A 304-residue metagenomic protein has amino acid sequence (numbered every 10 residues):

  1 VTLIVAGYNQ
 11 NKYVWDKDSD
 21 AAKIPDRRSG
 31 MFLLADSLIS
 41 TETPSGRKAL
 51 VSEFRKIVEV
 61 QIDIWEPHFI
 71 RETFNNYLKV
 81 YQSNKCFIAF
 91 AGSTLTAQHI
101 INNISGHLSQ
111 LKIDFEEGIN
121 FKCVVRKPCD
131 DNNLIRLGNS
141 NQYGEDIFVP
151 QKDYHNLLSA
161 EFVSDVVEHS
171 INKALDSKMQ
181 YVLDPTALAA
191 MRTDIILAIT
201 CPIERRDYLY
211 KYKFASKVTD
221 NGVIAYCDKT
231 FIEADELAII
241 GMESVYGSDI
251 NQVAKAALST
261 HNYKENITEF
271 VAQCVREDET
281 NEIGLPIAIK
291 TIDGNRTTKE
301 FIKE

Functional and structural regions predicted by a protein language model:
V1-E304: N-terminal nucleophile
